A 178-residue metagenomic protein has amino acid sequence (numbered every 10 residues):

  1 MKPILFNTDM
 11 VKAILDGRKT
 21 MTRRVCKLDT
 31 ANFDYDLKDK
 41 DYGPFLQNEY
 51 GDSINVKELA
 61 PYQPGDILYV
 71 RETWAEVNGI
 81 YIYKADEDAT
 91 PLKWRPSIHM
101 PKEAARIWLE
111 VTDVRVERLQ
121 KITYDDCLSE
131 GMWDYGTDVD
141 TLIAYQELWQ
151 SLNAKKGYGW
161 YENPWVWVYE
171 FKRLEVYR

Functional and structural regions predicted by a protein language model:
M1-R178: Secondary-structure transition motif
